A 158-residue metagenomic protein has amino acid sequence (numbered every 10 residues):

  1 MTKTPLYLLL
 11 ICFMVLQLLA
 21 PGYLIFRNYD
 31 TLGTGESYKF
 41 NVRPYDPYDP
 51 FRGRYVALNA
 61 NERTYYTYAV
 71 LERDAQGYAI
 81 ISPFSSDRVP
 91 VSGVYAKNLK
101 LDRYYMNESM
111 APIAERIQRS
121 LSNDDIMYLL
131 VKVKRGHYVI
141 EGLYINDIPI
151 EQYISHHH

Functional and structural regions predicted by a protein language model:
M1-K3: N-terminal hydrophobic targeting signals that begin at the initiator methionine
P5-L24: Hydrophobic membrane-insertion alpha-helices, especially the h-region of bacterial N-terminal signal peptides
R27-Y45: Alpha-helical transmembrane signal-anchor/signal-peptide segments
G35-S37, Y66, Q76, D124-I126: Extracytoplasmic
N41-R43, E72-D74, K132-K134, E141: A structural detector for beta-sheet-dominated domains
N41-V70: Short extracytoplasmic
A69-L71, Y78-I80: Membrane-embedded segments
A79-H158: Extracytoplasmic/periplasmic terminal helices and flexible tails
